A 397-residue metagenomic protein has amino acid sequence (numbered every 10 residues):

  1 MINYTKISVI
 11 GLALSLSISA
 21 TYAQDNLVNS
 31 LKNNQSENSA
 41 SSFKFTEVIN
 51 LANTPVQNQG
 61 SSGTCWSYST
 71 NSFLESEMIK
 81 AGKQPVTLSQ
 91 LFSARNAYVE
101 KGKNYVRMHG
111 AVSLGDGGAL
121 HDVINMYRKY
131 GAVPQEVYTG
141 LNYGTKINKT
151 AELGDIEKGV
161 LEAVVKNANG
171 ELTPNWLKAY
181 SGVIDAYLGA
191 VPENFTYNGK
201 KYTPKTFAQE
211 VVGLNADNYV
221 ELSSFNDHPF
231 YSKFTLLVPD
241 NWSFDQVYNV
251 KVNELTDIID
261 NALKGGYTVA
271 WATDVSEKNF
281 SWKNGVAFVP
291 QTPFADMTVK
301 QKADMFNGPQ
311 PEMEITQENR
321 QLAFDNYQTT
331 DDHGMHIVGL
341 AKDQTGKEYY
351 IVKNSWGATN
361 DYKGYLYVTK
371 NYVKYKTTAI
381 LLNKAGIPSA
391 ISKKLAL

Functional and structural regions predicted by a protein language model:
M1-N26: Bacterial Sec-dependent N-terminal signal peptides
Q24-P55: N-terminal regions that are enriched for targeting/export leaders and immediately downstream pro/stem segments
L51-G63, R107-L114, W242-N249, I258-I259 (+1 more regions): Second-shell loop/turn segments in exported
W66-M78: Alpha-helical support elements that line or immediately flank enzyme active sites and cofactor-binding pockets
S67, F92-R95, V123-M126, P134-V137 (+4 more regions): Structural recognition of the beta-strand scaffold that forms the well-ordered cores of secreted hydrolase catalytic
N71-F73, Y98-K101, P134, Y143 (+3 more regions): Solvent-exposed loop/turn segments at secondary-structure junctions within structured extracellular/periplasmic domains
Q90-N198: Papain-like cysteine protease catalytic cores
K178-L397: Active-site signature of cysteine proteases
